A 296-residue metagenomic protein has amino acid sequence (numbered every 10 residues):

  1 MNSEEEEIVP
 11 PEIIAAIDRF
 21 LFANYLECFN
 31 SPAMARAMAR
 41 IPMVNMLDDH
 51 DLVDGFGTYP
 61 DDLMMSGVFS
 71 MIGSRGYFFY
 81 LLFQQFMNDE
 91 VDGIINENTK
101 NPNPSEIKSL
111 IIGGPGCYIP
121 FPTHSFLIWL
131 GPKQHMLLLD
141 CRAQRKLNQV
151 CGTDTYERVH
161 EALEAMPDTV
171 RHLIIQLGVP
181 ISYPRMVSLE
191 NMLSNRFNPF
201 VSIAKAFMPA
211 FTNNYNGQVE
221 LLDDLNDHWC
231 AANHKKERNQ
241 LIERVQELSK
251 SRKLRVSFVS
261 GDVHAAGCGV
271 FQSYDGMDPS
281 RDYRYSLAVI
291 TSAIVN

Functional and structural regions predicted by a protein language model:
M1-N296: Metal-dependent phosphoester/phosphodiester hydrolase catalytic core
